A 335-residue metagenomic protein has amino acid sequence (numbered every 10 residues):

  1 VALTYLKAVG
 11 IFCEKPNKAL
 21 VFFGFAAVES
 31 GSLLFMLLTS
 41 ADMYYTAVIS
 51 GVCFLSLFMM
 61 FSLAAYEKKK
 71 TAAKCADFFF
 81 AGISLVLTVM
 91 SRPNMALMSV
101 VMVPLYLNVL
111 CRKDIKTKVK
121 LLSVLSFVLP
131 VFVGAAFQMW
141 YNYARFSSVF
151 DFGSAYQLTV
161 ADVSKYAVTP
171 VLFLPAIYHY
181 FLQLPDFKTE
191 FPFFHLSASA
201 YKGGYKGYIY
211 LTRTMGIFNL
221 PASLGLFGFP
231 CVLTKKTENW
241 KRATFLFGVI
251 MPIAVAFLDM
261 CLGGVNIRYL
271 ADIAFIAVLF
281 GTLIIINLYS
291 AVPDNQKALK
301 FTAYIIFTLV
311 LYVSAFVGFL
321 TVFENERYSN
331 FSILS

Functional and structural regions predicted by a protein language model:
V1, C13-V52, F61, V86 (+1 more regions): Aromatic- and kink-enriched transmembrane "portal" helix at the membrane-lumen/periplasm boundary that abuts
L3-P16, L63-F79, L107-L122, P230-R242 (+1 more regions): Membrane-interface junctions at the ends of membrane-embedded or membrane-associated helices
F22-E29, D77-I83, L129, T237-D259: Transmembrane alpha-helix segments characteristic of polytopic inner-membrane glycan-assembly/cell-envelope
A26-A27, S50-K69, F79-L85, S99-M102 (+1 more regions): Specific aromatic-rich, kink-prone transmembrane helix
L37-V48, S91-P93, Y143-F146, I209-M215 (+2 more regions): Membrane-interface catalytic loops of GT-C/OST-like multi-pass glycosylation enzymes that act
D77-R92, S99-P104, L125, P130-Q138: Membrane-interface alpha helices of multi-pass inner-membrane proteins
P104, N108, S199-R242, I286-N287: Hydrophobic, aromatic-rich transmembrane alpha-helices and their immediate juxtamembrane boundary segments
Y289-S290, D294-S335: Transmembrane helical bundles and short interhelical boundary loops of multi-pass, membrane-embedded
